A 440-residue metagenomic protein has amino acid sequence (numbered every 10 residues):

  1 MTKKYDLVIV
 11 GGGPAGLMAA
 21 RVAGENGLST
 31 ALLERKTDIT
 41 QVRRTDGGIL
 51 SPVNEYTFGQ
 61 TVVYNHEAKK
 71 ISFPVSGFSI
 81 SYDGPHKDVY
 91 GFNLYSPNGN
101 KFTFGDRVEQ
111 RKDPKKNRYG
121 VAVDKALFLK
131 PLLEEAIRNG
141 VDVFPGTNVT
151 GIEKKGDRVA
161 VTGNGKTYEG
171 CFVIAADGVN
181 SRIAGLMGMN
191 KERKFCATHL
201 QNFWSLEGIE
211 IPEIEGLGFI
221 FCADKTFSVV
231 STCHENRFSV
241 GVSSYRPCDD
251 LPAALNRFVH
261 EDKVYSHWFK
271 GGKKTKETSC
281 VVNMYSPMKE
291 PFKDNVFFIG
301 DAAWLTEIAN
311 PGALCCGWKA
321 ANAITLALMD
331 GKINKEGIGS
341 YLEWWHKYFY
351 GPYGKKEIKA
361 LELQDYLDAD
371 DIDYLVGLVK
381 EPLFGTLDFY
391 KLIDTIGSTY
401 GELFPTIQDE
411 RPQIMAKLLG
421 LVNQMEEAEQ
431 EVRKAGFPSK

Functional and structural regions predicted by a protein language model:
K3-L32: N-terminal Rossmann-like FAD-binding beta1-loop-alpha1 element of flavoenzymes
G11, A176-D177, I299: Short, well-ordered coil/turn residues at beta-beta hairpins and beta-strand->alpha-helix junctions within
V22, R35-N98: N-terminal FAD cofactor-binding segment of flavoenzymes
K36-D38, P131-S266, W304: Predominantly flavin-linked oxidoreductase catalytic cores and closely associated redox partners
H86, R246-L328, K332-K335, G339-S340: FAD/FMN-dependent oxidoreductases across multiple families
K101-L127, R158-A160, C233-Y245: Helix-loop-beta segment of a Rossmann-like dinucleotide-binding subdomain
N322-I372: Active-site-proximal substrate-binding core of FAD-dependent oxidoreductases
D365-K440: C-terminal auxiliary extensions adjacent to catalytic cores
